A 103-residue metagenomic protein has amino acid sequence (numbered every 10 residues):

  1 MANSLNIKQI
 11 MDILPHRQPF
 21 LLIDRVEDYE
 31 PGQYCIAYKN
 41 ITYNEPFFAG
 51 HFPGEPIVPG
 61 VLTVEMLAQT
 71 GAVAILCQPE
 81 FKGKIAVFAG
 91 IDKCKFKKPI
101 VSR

Functional and structural regions predicted by a protein language model:
A2-S4, T70-R103: Hydrophobic beta-strand-centered segment that forms part of the acyl-chain substrate-binding groove
S4, H16-F20, V61: Electropositive phosphate-/nucleotide-binding environments in soluble metabolic enzymes
S4-I10: Short Pro/Gly-enriched beta-strand edge/turn motifs at strand-loop
M11, G54, F96-P99: Beta-strand-rich interaction surfaces with strong enrichment in secreted/lumenal proteins
L14, E30, E45, G71-I75: Short amphipathic alpha-helical segments enriched in hydrophobics
Q18-V58: Catalytic strand-loop segment that frames the active site of acyl-thioester-processing enzymes
G50-P59, T63-V73, F88: Compact, glycine-rich, soluble single-domain proteins
